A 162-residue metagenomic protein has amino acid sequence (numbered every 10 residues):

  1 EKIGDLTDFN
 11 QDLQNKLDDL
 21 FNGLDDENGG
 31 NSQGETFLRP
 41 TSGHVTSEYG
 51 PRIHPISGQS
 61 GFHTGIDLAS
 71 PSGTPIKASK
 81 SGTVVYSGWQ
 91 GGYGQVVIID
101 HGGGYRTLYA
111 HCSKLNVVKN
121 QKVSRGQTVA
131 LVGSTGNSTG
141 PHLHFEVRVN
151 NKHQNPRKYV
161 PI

Functional and structural regions predicted by a protein language model:
E1-Y86, G91-Y93, I98-H101, L108 (+2 more regions): Extracytoplasmic/periplasmic cell wall- or extracellular glycan-interacting regions that localize and scaffold envelope
L68, V96-V97, S124-G136: Short hydrophobic beta/alpha edge segments that flank linear recognition/processing sites
G73-T74, G104, L115, N137: Glycine-/small-residue-rich active-site loops that bind phosphorylated ligands and cofactors
P75-V84, V117-V132: Short, well-structured beta-strand-loop connectors
S87, G103-G126, N150: Short histidine-centered loop motifs in beta-beta connectors
W89, V117, S134-N137, P161: Hydrophobic alpha-helix feature that most strongly marks membrane-spanning transmembrane helices and their immediate
P141: Glycine-rich GHKL/ HATPase_c ATP-binding element in histidine kinases
